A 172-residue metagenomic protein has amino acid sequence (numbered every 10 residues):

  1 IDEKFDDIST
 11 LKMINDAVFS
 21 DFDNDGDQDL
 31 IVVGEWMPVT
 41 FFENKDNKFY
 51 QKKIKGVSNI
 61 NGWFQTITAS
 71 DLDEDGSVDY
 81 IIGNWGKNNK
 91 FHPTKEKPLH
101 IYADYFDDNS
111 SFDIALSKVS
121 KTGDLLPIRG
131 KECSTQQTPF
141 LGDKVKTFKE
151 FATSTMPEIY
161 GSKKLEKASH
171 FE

Functional and structural regions predicted by a protein language model:
I1-K12, E43-G62, Y102-E172: Blade-edge motifs of beta-propeller repeat domains
K12, W36, G62-F64, E96: Short, solvent-exposed loop/turn segments at the edges of secondary structure
M13-F22, F64-E74, G83, A103-D104: Beta-propeller blade termini
D25, D29, D75, D79 (+1 more regions): Acidic carboxylate motifs that coordinate Ca2+ or other divalent cations, activating on Asp/Glu
D29-G34, Y80-N84: Hydrophobic beta-strand segments that make up the repeating blades of beta-propeller and related beta-repeat
V32, S58, N89-K95, K167-F171: Short consensus segments that form the blades of beta-propeller domains, in both extracellular/periplasmic
P38-F41: Structural signal for beta-propeller blades
